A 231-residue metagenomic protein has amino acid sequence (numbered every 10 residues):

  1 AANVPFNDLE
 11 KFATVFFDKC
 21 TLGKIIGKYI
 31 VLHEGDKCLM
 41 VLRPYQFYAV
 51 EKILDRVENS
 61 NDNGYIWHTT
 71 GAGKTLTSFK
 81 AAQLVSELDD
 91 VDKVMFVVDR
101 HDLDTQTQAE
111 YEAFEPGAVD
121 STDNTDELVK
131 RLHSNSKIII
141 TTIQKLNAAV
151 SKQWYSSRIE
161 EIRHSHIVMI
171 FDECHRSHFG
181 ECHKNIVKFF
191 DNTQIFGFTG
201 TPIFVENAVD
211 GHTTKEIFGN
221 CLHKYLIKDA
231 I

Functional and structural regions predicted by a protein language model:
A1, Q144-Y155, I159-I231: Signature of the SF2 helicase/ATPase Hel1-core->accessory helical subdomain module
A1-M95, D102-G117, S134-I138, Q144 (+2 more regions): ATP-dependent helicase/translocase motor core
A49, S78, N124, F179-C182: Amphipathic coiled-coil/heptad-repeat helices and related helical stalk/stem segments that mediate oligomerization
E87, R100, A109, A113-G117 (+3 more regions): Short, well-ordered loop/turn and helix-capping segments at boundaries between secondary-structure elements and domains
V98-H101, S121-V129, I143-A148: Conserved helicase motor
D126-I139, E161: Conserved motor-coupling elements within RecA-like helicase/translocase cores
